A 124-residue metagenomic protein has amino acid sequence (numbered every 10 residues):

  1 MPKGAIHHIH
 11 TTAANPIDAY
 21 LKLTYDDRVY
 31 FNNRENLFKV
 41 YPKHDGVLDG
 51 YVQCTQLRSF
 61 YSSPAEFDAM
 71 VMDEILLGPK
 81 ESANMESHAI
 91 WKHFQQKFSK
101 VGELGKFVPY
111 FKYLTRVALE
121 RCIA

Functional and structural regions predicted by a protein language model:
M1-A124: Metal-cofactor-binding active-site regions of metalloenzymes
